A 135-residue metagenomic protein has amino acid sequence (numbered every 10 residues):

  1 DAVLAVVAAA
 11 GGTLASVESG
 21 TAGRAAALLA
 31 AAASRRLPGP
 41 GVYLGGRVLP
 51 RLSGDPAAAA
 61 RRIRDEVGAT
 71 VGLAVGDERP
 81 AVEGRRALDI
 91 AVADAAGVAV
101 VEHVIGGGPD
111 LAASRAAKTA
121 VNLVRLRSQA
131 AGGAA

Functional and structural regions predicted by a protein language model:
D1-A135: Short alpha-helical segments enriched in small residues
